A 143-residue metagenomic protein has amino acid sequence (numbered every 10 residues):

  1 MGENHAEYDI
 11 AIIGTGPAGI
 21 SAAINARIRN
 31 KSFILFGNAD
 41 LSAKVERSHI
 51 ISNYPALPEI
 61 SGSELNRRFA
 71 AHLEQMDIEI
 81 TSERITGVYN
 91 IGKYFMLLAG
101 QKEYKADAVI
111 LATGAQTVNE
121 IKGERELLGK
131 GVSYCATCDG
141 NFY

Functional and structural regions predicted by a protein language model:
M1-A11, I80-Y143: FAD-binding core/adjacent interface of flavoenzyme oxidoreductases
E3, E46-E103: N-terminal Rossmann-like dinucleotide/flavin-binding domain of flavoprotein oxidoreductases that bind FAD/FMN
D9-I34: N-terminal Rossmann-like FAD-binding beta1-loop-alpha1 element of flavoenzymes
T15, N38, T137: Cofactor-binding loop segments of dinucleotide-utilizing enzymes, especially the Rossmann-like FAD- and NAD(P)+-binding
G16-P17, D40, A115-Q116: Residue-level detector of alpha-helix initiation sites
A23-N25, R47, I121-R125: Short amphipathic alpha-helical segments
I28-R47: Glycine-rich FAD pyrophosphate-binding loop
R29-N30, I51-S52, E126-G129: Glycine-rich, phosphate-binding/catalytic loops in enzymes
